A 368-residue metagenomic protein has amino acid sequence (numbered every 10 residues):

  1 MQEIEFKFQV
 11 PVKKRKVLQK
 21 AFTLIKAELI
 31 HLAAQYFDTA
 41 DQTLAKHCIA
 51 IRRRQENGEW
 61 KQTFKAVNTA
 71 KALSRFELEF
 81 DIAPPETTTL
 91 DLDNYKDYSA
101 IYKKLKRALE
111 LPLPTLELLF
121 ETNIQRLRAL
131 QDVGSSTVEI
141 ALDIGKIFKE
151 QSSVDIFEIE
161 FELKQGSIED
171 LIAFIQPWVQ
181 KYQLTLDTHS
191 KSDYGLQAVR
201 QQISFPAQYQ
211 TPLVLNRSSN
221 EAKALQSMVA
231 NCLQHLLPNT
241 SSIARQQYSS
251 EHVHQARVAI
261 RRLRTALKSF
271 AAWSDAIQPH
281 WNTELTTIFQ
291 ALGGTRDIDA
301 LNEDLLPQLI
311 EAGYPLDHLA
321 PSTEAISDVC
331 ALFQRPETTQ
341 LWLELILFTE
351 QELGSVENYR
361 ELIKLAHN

Functional and structural regions predicted by a protein language model:
M1-N368: Cationic, histidine-enriched alpha-helical/coil surfaces that engage anionic ligands
